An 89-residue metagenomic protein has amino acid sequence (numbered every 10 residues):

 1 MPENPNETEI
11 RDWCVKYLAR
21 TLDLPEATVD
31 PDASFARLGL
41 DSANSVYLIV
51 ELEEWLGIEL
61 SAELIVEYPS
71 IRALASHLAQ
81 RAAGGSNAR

Functional and structural regions predicted by a protein language model:
P2-A27, A79-R89: Thiotemplate assembly-line natural product biosynthesis machinery
L18, L52-E53, L74: Hydrophobic micro-packing sites on short alpha-helices
E26, A43-P69, S86-R89: Phosphopantetheinylated carrier protein domains
R72-A79: Short, cationic-aromatic polyanion-contact patches
